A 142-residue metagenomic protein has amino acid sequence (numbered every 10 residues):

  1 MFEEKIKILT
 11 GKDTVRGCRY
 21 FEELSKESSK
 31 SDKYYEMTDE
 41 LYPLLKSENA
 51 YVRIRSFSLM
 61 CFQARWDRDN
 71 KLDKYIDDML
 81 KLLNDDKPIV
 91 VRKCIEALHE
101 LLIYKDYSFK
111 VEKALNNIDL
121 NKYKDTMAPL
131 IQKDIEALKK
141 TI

Functional and structural regions predicted by a protein language model:
M1-S25: N-terminal "cap/leader" segments of large eukaryotic alpha-helical scaffolds
F2, E112-I142: Eukaryotic acidic, Ser/Thr-rich intrinsically disordered low-complexity regions
E4-I6, E40-Y42, L72, D78-L80 (+1 more regions): Buried hydrophobic core positions in alpha-solenoid tandem helical repeats
K12-T14, E48-A50, D86-P88, Y123-K124 (+1 more regions): Short inter-helical turns and helix N-cap capping residues of alpha-solenoid HEAT/ARM repeat scaffolds
E22-E23, S58-F62, E96-E100, K133-A137: Residue-level signature of alpha-solenoid helical repeat scaffolds
K26-E36, A64-L72, L101-E112, T141: Flexible loop/turn segments at the boundaries of HEAT repeats in alpha-solenoid HEAT proteins
L45-D85: Helix-adjacent hinge/juxtasegments
